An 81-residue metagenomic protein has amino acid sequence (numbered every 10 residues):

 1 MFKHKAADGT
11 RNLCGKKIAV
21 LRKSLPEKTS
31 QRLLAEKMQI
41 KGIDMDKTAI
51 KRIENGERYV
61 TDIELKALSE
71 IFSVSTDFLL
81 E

Functional and structural regions predicted by a protein language model:
M1-E27: A short, Lys/Arg-rich alpha-helix, primarily the initiator
L21, K37, I53, Y59: Residues in the recognition helix of alpha-helical DNA-binding motifs
P26, G42, E57-V60, I71: Helix-turn-helix/winged-helix DNA-binding modules
E27-R52, A67: Short alpha-helical DNA-recognition segment
T61-F78: DNA major-groove recognition helix of helix-turn-helix/homeodomain DNA-binding modules
